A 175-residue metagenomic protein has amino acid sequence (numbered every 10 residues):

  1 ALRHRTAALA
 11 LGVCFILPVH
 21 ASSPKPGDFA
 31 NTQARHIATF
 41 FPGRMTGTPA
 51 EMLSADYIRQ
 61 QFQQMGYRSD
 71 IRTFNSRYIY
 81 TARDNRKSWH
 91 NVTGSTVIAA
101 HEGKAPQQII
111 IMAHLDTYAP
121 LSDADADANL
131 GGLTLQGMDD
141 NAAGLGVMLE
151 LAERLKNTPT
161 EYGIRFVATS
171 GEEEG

Functional and structural regions predicted by a protein language model:
A1-L9: Bacterial N-terminal signal peptides that target proteins for export
A8-P18: Bacterial N-terminal signal peptides
P26-F40, A50-Q61, V97, N141-V147 (+3 more regions): Stable alpha-helical elements in mature extracytoplasmic
T32, M65-Y67, A105-I109, T160-R165: Loop/turn elements at helix/coil->beta-strand transitions in domains of secreted/extracellular proteins
H36-E102: A non-catalytic alpha/beta surface segment that caps or lines the substrate-entry region of metallo-dependent hydrolase
F40, R72-N75, H101-G103, M112-D116 (+2 more regions): Active-site-proximal beta-strand/loop segments in catalytic clefts of secreted hydrolases
Y80-A82, A119-S122, E174-G175: Extracytoplasmic/secreted cell-surface and envelope-processing proteins
T93, G132-G175: Acidic/histidine-rich catalytic neighborhood of metal-dependent amide-processing enzymes
